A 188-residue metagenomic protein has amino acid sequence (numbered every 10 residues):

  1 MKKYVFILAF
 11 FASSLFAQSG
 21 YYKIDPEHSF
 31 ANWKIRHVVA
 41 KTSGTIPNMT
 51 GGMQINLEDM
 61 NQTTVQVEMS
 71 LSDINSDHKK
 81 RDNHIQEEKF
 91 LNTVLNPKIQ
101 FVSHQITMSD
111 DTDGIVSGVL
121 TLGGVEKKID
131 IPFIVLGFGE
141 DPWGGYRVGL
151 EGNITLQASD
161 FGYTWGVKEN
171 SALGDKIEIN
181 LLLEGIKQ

Functional and structural regions predicted by a protein language model:
Y4-S13: Sec-dependent N-terminal signal peptides
Q18-Q188: Low-complexity, acidic/polar, glycine-enriched regions of mature
